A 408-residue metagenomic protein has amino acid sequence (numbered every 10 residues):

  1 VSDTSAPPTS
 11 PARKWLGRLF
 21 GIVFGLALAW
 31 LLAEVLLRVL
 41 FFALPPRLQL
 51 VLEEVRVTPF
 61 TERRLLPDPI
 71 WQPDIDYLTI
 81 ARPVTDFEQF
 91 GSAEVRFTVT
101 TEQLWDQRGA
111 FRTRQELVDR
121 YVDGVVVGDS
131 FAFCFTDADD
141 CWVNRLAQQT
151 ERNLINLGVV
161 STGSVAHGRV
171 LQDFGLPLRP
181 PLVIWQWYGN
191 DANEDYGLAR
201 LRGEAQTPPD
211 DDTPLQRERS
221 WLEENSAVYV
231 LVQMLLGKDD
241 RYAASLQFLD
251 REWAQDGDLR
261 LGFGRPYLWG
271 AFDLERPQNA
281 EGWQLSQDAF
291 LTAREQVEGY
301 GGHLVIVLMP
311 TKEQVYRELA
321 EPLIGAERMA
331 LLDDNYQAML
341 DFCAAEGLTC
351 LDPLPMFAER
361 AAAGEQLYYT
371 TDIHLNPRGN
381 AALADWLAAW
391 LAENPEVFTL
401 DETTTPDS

Functional and structural regions predicted by a protein language model:
T9-L28: N-terminal Sec-pathway targeting helices
G21, L32, L37-F41, T349 (+1 more regions): Histidine-centered active-site loop/cap adjacent to the catalytic His in serine esterases/O-acetyl transfer systems
E34, D129, H167, V183 (+5 more regions): Generic structural signal for small/hydrophobic residues in well-ordered secondary structure, especially within
P45-Q149, G262-F272, L340, F357-A361 (+2 more regions): Membrane/wall-proximal cationic-aromatic binding patches
T98, R120, G124-V125, F133-L215: Conserved SGNH/GDSL esterase-like catalytic core that processes O-acyl groups on lipids and polysaccharides
S130-F133, N156-L157, N279-W283, R328-M329 (+1 more regions): Second-shell loop/turn segments in exported
E151-N153, R179-V183, E298-V305, E346-L348: Loop/turn elements at helix/coil->beta-strand transitions in domains of secreted/extracellular proteins
Y188-L340, P353-E359, D401-S408: Serine-dependent acyl-ester chemistry module
